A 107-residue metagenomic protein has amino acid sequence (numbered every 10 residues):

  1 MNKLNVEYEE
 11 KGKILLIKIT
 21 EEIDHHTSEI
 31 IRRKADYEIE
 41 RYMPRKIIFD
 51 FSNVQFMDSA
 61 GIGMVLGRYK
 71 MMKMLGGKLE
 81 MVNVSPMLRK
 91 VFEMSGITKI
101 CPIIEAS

Functional and structural regions predicted by a protein language model:
M1-K3: Short amphipathic beta-strand starts and helix->beta connectors
N5-R33: STAS-typified acidic loop motif
E10, S85, S107: Short, flexible active-site-adjacent loop segments at beta-strand->alpha-helix junctions, enriched in small/polar
H25-I100: Amphipathic alpha-helical interaction surfaces in cytosolic regulatory modules
P102-A106: Short acidic-hydrophobic, aromatic-tinged amphipathic segments that line or gate anion-handling sites
